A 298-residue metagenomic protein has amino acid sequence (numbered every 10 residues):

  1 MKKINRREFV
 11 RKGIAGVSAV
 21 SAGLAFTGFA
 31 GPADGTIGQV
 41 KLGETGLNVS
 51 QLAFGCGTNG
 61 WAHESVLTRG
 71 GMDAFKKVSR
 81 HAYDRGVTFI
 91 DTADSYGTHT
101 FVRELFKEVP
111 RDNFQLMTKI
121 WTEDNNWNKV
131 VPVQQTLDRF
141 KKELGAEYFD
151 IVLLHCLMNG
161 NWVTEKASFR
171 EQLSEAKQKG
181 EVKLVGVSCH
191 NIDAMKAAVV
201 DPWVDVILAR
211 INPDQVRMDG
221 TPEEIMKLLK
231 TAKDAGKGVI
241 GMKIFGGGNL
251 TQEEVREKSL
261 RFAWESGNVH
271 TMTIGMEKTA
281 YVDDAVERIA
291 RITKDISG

Functional and structural regions predicted by a protein language model:
M1-F114, F262, S266: N-terminal binding-site loop/beta-alpha segment at the start of enzyme catalytic domains that lines or forms
L42, F54, I90, L116 (+4 more regions): Conserved, mostly hydrophobic/aromatic
E44-G46, R103-R111, K141-G145, V199-P202 (+1 more regions): Acidic (Asp/Glu)-rich catalytic clusters
T58-M72, I120-V131, L250-Q252: Active-site mouth loops of central-metabolism enzymes
L67-H81, N128-E143, H190-A197, V255-F262: Short, acidic/polar
R103-T118, Q172-E175, K179, D234: Alpha-helix-loop-beta-strand connector modules within alpha/beta enzyme cores
L144-G160: Active-site groove signature of glycoside hydrolases
L157-G298: Beta/alpha (TIM)-barrel catalytic core signal, keyed to glycine-rich beta->alpha loops juxtaposed to Asp/Glu that bind
